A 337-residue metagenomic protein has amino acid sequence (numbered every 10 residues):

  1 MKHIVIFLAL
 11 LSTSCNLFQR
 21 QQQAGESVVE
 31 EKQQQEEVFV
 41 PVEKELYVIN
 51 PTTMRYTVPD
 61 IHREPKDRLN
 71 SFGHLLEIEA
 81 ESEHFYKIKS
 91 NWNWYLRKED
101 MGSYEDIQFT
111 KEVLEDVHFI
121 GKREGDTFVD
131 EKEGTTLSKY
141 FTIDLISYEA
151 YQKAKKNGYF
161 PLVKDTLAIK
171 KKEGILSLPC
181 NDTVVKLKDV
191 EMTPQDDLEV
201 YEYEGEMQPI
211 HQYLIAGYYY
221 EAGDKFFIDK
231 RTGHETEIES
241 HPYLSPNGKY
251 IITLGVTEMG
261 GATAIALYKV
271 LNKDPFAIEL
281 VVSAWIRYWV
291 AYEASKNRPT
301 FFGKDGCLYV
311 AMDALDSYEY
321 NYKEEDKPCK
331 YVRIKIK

Functional and structural regions predicted by a protein language model:
M1-V28: Bacterial Sec-dependent N-terminal signal peptides
Q23-P41, K89-T136: Boundary regions of SH3-family modules and the immediately adjacent low-complexity/disordered segments in eukaryotic
G25-F85, I120-R123, C180-K186, V190: Beta-loop motif signature
Q108-G217: Terminal domain-start segments
G174-T193, Y220-E237, A266-W285, K323-K337: Surface-exposed loop/turn elements that mediate protein-protein interactions on large endomembrane-trafficking
E204-P209, H241-T253, P299-L308: Blade-terminus and WD-like Trp-Asp/Gly-His loop motifs, strongest in beta-propeller folds
I215-Y220, T253-M259, A264, V310-D316: Beta-strand C-termini and the immediately following turn/loop, strongest in propeller blades
L280-N297: Conserved blade-ending motifs and adjacent loop-strand segments that build the rim/top face of beta-propeller domains
